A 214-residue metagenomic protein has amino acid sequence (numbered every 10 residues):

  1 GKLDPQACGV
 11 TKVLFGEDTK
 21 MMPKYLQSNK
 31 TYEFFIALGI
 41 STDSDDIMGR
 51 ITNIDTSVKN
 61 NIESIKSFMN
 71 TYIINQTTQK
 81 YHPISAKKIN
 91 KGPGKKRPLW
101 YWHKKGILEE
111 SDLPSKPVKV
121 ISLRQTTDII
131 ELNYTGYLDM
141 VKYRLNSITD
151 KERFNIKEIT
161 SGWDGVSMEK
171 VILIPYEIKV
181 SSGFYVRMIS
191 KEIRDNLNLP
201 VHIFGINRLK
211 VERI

Functional and structural regions predicted by a protein language model:
G1-I214: Catalytic/RNA-binding core of pseudouridine synthases
